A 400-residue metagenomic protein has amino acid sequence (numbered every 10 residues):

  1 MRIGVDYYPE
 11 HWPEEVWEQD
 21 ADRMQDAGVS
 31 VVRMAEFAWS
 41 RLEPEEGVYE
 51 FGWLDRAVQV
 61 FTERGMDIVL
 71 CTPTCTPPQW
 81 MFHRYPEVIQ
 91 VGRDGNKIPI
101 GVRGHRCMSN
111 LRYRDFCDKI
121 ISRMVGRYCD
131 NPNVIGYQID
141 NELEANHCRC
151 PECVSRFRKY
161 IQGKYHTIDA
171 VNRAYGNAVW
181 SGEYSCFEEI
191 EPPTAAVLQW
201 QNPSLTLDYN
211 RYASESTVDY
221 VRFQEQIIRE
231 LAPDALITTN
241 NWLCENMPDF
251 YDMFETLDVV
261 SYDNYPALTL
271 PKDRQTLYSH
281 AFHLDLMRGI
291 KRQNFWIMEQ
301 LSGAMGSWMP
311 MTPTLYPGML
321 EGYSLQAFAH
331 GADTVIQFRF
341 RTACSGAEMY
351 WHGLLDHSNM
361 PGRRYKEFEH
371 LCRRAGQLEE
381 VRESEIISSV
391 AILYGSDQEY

Functional and structural regions predicted by a protein language model:
M1-I3, G28-S30, T62-I68, D130-I135 (+5 more regions): Short, well-ordered coil/turn segments that N-cap beta-strands
R2-E14, A35-L54, I98-D118, D140-H147 (+5 more regions): The substrate-binding groove and active-site-proximal loops of carbohydrate-active enzymes, especially glycoside
V5, M24, V32, F61 (+10 more regions): Conserved, mostly hydrophobic/aromatic
Y8-E10, A35-A38, C71-W80, I135-E144 (+3 more regions): Short, solvent-exposed turn/loop segments enriched in Gly/Ser/Thr/Pro and often Arg
H11-D26, C117-M124, N241-M253, L315-S324: Short, acidic/polar
E18-D26, V31-I98, S122-V125, F223-L231: Aromatic-lined substrate-binding rim segments of carbohydrate-active enzymes
D94-V259, D263-F282: Polysaccharide-binding and catalytic clefts of secreted carbohydrate-active enzymes
F187-E191, F254-L257, Y265-Y400: Carbohydrate-binding surfaces of carbohydrate-active enzymes
